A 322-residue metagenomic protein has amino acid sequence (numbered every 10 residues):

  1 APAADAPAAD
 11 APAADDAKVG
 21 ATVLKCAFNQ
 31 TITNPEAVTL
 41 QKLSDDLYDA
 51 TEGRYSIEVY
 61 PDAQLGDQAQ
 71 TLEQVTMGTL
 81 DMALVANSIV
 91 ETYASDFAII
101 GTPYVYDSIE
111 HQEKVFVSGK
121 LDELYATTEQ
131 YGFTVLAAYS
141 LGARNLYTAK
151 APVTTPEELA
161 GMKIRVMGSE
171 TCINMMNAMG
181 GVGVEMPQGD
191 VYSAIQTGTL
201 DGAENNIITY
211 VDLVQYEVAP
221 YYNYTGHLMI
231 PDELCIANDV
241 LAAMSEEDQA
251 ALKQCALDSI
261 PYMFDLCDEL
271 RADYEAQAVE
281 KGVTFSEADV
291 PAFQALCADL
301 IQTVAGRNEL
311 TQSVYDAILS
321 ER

Functional and structural regions predicted by a protein language model:
A1-V19: N-terminal, intrinsically disordered, polar/charged segments of Gram-positive cell-envelope systems that serve as
A13-H111, K120, T128-R322: N-terminal secretory/targeting leader peptides
Y125: Conserved glycine-rich "GG(E/T)P / GGGxP" loop and the immediately following alpha-helix in the radical SAM core
